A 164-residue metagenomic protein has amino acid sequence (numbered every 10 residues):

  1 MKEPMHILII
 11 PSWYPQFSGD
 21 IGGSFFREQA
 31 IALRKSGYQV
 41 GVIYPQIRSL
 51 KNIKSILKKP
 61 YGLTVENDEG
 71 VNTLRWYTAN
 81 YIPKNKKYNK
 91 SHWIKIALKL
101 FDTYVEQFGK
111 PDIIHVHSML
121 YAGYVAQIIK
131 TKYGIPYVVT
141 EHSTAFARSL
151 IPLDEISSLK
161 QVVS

Functional and structural regions predicted by a protein language model:
M1-N72: N-terminal subdomain of nucleotide-sugar transferases
P15-F17, I135-L153: A short, histidine- and acid-enriched strand-loop-helix "catalytic/donor-clamping" loop that lines the nucleotide-sugar
S18-G22, N85-N89, S149-D154: Short, solvent-exposed loop/turn segments at secondary-structure boundaries
E28-I31, L153-S164: Membrane-proximal helix-turn-helix segments that form the acceptor-binding/catalytic region of lipid-linked
L33, E66, I129-K130, V162: A generic structural signal for well-ordered alpha-helical segments
V42-F108: A conserved catalytic-core segment of Leloir-type glycosyltransferases
N89-A97, I113-Y133: An aromatic- and histidine-rich active-site surface loop
F101-A122, I135-V138, H142: Short N-terminal targeting/anchoring amphipathic segment
